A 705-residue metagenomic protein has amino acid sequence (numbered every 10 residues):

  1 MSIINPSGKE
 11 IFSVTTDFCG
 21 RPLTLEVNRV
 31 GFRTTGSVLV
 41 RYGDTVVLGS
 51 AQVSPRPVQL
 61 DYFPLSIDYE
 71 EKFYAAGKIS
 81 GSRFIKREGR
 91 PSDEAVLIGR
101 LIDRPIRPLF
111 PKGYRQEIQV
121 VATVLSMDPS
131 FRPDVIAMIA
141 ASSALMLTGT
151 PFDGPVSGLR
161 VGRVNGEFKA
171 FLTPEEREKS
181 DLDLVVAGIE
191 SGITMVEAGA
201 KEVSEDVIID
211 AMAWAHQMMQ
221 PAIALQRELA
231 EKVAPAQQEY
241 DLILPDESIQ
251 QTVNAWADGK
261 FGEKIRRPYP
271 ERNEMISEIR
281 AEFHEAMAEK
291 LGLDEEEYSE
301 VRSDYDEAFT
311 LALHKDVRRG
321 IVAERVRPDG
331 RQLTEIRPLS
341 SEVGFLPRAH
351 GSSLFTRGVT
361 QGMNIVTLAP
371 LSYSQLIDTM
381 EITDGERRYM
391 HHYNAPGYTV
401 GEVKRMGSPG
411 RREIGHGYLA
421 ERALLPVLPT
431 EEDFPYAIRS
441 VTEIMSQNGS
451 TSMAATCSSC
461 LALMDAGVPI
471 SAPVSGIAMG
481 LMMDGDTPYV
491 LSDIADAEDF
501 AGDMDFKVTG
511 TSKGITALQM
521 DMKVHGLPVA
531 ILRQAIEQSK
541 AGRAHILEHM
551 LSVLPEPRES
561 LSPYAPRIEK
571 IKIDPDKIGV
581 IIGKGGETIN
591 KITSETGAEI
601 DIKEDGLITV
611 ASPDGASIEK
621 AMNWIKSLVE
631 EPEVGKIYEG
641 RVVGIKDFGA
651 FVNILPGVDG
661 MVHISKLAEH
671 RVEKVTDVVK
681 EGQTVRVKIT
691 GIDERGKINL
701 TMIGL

Functional and structural regions predicted by a protein language model:
S2-D241: Long, basic N-terminal domains or extensions that often function in RNA/ssDNA interaction or organelle/cellular
S2-Q52, D241-D384, P566-V580, T588 (+1 more regions): Extended amphipathic alpha-helical scaffolds
T34-Q119, V124-F131, E197, H350-Y436 (+2 more regions): Glycine-rich, flexible beta-strand/loop modules in the N-terminal catalytic cores of phosphate-handling
Y42, A51-V53, Y69-E71, A122-S126 (+19 more regions): Flexible glycine-/small-residue-rich
R104-K112, L147, P370-Y373, P396-G401 (+10 more regions): Conserved helix-loop functional segments at active or binding sites
K112-I118, D153-P155, A222-Y240, E271 (+7 more regions): Flexible, glycine/charged-enriched surface loops at secondary-structure junctions
G149-R267, L463-E559: Mobile "lid/hinge" segments at catalytic clefts and subdomain interfaces of large enzymes
Y564-I568, P575-L705: Single-stranded RNA-binding regions, centering on S1/OB-family and related RNA-binding modules
